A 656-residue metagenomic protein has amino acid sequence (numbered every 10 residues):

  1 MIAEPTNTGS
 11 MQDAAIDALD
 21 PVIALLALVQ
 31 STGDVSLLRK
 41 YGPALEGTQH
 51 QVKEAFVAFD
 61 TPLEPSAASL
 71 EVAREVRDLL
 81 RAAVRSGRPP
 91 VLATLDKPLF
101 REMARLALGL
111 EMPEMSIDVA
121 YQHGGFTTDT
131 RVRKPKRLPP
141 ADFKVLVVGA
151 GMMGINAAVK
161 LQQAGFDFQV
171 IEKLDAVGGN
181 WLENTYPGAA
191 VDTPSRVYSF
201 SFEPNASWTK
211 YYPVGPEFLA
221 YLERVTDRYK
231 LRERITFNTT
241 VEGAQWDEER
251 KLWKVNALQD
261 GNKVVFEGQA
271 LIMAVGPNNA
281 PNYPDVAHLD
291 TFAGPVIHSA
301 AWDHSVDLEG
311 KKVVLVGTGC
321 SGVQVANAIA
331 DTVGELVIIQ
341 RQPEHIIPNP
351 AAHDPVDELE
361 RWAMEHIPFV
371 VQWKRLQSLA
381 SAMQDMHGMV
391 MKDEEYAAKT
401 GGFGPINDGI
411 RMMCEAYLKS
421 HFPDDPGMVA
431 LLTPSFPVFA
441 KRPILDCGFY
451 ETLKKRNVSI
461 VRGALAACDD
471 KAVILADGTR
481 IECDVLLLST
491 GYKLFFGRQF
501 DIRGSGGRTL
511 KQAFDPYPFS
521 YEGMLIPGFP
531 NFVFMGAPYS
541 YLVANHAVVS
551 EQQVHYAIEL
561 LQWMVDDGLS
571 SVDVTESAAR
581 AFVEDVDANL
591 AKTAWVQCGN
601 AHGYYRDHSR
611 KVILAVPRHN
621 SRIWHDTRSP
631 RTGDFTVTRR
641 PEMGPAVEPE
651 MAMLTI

Functional and structural regions predicted by a protein language model:
M1-F143, A220, N282-A300: Extreme N-terminal leader/targeting segments of oxidoreductases
I2-L19, I23, A27-V29, S36 (+9 more regions): C-terminal, flexible cofactor-proximal segment of oxidoreductases
A55, S66, L70-L79, Y198-T226 (+2 more regions): Conserved N-terminal/central alpha/beta ligand/cofactor-binding core
P65-A120, K210-N278, C414, A467: Feature captures the FAD/FMN-dependent oxidoreductase FAD-binding
P135-D142, V147-Q163, D167-V177, L182 (+7 more regions): Rossmann-like dinucleotide-binding core of oxidoreductases
T185-Y211, V356-Q372: N-terminal glycine-rich dinucleotide-binding loop that anchors FAD/FMN and/or NAD(P) in oxidoreductases
P295, S299-D303, K471-I474, K493-F534: FAD-site-proximal beta/loop scaffold in flavoenzymes
M389-D470, D477-R503, V583-I656: C-terminal catalytic lobe of FAD-dependent flavoproteins
